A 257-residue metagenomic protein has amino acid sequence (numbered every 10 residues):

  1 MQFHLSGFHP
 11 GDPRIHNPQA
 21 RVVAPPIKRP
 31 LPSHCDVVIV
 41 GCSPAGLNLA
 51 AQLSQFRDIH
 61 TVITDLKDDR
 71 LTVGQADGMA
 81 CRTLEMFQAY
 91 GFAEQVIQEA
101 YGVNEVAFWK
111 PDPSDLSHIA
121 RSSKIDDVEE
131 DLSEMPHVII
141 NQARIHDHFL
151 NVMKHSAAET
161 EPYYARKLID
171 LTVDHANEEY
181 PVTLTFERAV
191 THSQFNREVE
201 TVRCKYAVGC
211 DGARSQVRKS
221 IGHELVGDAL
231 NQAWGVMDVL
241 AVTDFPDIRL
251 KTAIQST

Functional and structural regions predicted by a protein language model:
M1-V37, Q52-I59, E178-Y180: Extreme N-terminal leader/targeting segments of oxidoreductases
H4, H9, T72-H155, E159 (+3 more regions): Active-site-adjacent segment of FAD-dependent monooxygenases/related oxidoreductases
S33-C35, H192-Y206, C210: Core beta-strand elements of the Rossmann-like FAD/NAD(P) dinucleotide-binding domain in flavoenzyme oxidoreductases
I39-G41, A50, F87, H146-F149 (+3 more regions): Conserved structural-core and active-site-/substrate-pathway-adjacent residues in large, well-folded domains of enzymes
G46-L47: N-terminal Rossmann-fold NAD(P) dinucleotide-binding loop
A51-D77: Glycine-rich FAD pyrophosphate-binding loop
N151, Y206-T257: Conserved FAD-binding catalytic core of PHBH/FMO-like flavoproteins
A165-I169, A189-V190: Conserved SAM/SAH-binding loop
